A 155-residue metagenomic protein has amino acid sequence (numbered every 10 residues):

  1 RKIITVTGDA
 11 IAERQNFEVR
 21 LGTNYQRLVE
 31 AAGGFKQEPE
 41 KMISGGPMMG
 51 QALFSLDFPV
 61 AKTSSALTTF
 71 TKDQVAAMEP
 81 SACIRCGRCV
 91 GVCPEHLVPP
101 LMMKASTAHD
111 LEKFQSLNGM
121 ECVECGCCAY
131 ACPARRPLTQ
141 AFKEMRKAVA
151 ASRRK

Functional and structural regions predicted by a protein language model:
R1-A134, T139-K147, A151-K155: Redox cofactor-anchoring modules in respiratory/redox and cofactor-processing assemblies
